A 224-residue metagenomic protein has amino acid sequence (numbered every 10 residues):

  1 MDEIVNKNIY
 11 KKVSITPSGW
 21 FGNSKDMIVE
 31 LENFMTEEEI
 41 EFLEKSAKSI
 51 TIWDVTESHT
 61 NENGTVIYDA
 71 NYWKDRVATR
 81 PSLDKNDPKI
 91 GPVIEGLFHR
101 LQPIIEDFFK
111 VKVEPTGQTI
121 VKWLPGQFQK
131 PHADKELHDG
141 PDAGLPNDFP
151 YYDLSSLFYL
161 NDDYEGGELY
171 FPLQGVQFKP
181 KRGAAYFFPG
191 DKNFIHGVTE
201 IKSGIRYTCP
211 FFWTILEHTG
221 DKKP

Functional and structural regions predicted by a protein language model:
D2-F109: Non-heme Fe(II)/2-oxoglutarate
M35, A47, K135, L160 (+1 more regions): Short beta-strand segments enriched in hydrophobic/aromatic residues within well-folded beta-rich domains
S49, P125-G126, Y159-D163, D191-K192: Glycine-rich, acidic and aromatic/proline-enriched surface loops and short helix-turn segments that act as binding
F109-T119: A short coil-to-beta-strand element that immediately follows conserved catalytic motifs
V121-F149: Conserved short histidine dyad/triad with adjacent acidic residue
D142-Y152, D163-P224: Catalytic core of Fe(II)/2-oxoglutarate
Y152-F158: Short, well-structured beta-strand
